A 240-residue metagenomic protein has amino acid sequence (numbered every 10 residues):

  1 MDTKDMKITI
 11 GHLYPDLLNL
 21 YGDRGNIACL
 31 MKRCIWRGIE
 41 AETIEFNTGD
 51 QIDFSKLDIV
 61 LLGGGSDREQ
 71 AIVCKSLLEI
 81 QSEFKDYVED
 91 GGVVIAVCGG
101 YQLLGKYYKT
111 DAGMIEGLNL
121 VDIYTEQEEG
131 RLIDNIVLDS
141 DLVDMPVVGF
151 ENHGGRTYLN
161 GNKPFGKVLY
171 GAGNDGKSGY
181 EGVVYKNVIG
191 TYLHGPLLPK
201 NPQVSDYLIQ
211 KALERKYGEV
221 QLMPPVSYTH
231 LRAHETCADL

Functional and structural regions predicted by a protein language model:
M1-E89, P199-R232: N-terminal beta1-alpha1 cap of cysteine-dependent amidohydrolase-like domains
D2-T3, P146-V147, R156-R232: C-terminal and late-domain segments of enzyme folds
T43-E45, L120, G149, V188-G190: Conserved beta-strand scaffold positions in the cores of enzyme catalytic domains, especially in NTP/NDP-utilizing
I59-G63, I95, Y192: Structural motif
D67-S140, D144: Cysteine-nucleophile active-site neighborhood
D122-T125, G149-G154: Short, structured patches in soluble enzyme cores that scaffold and shape functional sites
H230-L240: Single conserved hydrophobic/aromatic residue that forms the stacking wall/gate of nucleotide- or nucleobase-binding
